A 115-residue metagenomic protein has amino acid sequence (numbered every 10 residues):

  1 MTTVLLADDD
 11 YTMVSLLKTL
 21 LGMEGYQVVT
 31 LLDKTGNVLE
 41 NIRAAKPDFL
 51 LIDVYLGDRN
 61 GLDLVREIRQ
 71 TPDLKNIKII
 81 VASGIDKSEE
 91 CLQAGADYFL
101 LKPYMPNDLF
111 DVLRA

Functional and structural regions predicted by a protein language model:
D8: Conserved acidic carboxylate
Y11-V29: Two-component/phosphorelay signaling modules centered on CheY-like receiver
L31-F49: Acidic, metal-coordinating helix/loop segments flanking the phosphotransfer/catalytic sites of two-component signaling
D53: Active-site residues of response regulator receiver
G57: The feature encodes the CheY-like receiver
N60-D63: Acidic catalytic/metal-coordinating carboxylates
I85-K102, D108-D111: Alpha4 helix (beta4-alpha4-beta5 surface) of REC/receiver domains from two-component response regulators
